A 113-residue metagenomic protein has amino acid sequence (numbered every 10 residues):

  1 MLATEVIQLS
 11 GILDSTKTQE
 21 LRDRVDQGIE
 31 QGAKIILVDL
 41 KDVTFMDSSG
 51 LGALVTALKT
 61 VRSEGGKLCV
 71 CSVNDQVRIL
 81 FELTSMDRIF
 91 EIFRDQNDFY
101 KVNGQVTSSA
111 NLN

Functional and structural regions predicted by a protein language model:
M1-Q8, N113: Short beta-strand/loop segment at the start of cytosolic alpha/beta domains
S15-F90: Amphipathic alpha-helical interaction surfaces in cytosolic regulatory modules
V73, Q96-N97: Short, ordered loop/turn segments at secondary-structure junctions
E91-D95: Short acidic-hydrophobic, aromatic-tinged amphipathic segments that line or gate anion-handling sites
N97-N113: A charged, well-structured terminal subsegment
